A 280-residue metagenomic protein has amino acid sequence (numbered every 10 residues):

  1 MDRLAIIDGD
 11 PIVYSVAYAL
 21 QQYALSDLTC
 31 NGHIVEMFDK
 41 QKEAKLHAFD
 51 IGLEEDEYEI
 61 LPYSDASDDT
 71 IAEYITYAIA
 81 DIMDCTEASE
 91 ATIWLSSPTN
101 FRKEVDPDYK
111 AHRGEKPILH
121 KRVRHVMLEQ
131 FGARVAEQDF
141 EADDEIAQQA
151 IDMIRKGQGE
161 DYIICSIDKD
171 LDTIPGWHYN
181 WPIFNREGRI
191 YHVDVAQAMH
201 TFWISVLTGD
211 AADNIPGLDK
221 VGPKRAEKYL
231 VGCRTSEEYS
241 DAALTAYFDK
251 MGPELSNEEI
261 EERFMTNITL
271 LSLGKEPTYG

Functional and structural regions predicted by a protein language model:
M1-D2, E261: Extreme N-terminus of proteins, especially the signal/transit-peptide cleavage junction and the first residues
D2-D161, C165, G176-N180, F184-N185 (+1 more regions): Noncatalytic, basic helical substrate-engagement surface that gates or grips nucleic-acid strands
A88, A111-G280: Extended two-metal-dependent nuclease catalytic cores across DNA- and RNA-processing enzymes
